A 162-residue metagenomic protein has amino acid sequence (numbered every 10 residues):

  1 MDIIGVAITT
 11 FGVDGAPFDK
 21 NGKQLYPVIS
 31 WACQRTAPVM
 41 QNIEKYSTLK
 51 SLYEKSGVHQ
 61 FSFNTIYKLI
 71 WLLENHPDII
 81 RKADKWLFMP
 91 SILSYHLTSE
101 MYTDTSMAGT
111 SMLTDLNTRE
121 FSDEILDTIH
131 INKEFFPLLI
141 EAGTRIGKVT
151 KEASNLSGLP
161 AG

Functional and structural regions predicted by a protein language model:
M1-L69: Active-site phosphate-binding/coordination module
L52-G162: Gly/Ser/Thr-rich active-site cleft segment
